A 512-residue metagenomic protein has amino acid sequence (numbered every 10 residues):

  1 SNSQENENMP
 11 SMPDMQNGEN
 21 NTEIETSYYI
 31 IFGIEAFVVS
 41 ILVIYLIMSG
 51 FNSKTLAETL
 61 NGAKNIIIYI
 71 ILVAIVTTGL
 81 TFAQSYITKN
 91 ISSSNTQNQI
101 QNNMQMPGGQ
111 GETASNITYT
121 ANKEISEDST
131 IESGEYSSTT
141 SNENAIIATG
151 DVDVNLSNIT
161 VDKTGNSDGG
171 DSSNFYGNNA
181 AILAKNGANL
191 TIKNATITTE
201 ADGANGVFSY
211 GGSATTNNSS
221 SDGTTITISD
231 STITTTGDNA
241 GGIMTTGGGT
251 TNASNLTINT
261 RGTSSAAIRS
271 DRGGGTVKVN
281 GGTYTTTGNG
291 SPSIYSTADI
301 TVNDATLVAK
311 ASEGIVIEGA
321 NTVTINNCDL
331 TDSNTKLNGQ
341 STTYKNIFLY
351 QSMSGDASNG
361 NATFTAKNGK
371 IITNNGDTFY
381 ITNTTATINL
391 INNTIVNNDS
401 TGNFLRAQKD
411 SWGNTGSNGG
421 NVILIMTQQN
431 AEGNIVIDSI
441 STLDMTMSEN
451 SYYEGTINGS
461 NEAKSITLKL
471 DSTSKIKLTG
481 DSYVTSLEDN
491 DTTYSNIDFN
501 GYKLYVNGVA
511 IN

Functional and structural regions predicted by a protein language model:
S1, Y69-F82: Hydrophobic secretory-pathway targeting helix
N2-S27, S85-S115, M353-G355, G413-N414: Disordered, low-complexity segments in secreted/periplasmic proteins that are enriched in proline
E25-S49: Selective detector of the "anchor" transmembrane alpha-helix that sits immediately C-terminal
S40-A74: Juxtamembrane interface at the cytosolic side of transmembrane helices
S115-S133, A148-N166, N174-E200, F208-T236 (+10 more regions): Surface-exposed loop/turn motifs in large extracellular/passenger domains
S137-I147: Beta-strand-rich domains and repeat architectures in extracellular enzymes and scaffolds, especially beta-propellers
Y453, G501-I511: Extracellular, surface-exposed repeat architectures
